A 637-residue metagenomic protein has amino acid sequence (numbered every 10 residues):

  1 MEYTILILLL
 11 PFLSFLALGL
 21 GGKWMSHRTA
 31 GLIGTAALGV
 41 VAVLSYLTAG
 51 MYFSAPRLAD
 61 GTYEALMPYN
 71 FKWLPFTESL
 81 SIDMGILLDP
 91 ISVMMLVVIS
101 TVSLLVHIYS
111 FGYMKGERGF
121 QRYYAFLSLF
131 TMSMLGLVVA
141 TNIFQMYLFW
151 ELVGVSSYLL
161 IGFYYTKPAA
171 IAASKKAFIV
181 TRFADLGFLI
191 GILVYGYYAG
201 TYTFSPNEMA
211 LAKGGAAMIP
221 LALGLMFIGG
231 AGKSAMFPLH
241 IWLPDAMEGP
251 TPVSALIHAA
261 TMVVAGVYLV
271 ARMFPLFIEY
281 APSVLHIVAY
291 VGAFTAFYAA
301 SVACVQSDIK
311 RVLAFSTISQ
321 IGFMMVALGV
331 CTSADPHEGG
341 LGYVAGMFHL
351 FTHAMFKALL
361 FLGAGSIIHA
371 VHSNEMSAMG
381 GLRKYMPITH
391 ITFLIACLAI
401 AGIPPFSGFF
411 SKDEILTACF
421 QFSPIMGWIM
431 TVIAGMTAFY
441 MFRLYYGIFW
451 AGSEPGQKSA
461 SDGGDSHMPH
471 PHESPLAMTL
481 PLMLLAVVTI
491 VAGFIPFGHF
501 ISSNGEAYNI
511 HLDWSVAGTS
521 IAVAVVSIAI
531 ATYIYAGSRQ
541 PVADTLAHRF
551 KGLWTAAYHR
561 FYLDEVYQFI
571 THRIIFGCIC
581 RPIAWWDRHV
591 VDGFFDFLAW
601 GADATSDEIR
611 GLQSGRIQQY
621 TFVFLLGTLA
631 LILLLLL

Functional and structural regions predicted by a protein language model:
M1-L9, M25-L32, L80-V98, G136-F149 (+7 more regions): Membrane-entry segments of alpha-helical transmembrane domains in multi-pass membrane proteins
E2-I5, G21-A125, Y198-A216, R272-F274 (+2 more regions): Transmembrane helix-loop-helix hairpins at membrane boundaries of multipass inner-membrane proteins
L8-K23, L104, A231, A235 (+1 more regions): N-terminal signal-anchor/start-transfer transmembrane helix
H27-V41, A173-D185, R383-T392, H472-A486 (+1 more regions): Alpha-helical transmembrane segments and their helix-start/interface "positive-inside/aromatic belt" motifs in integral
T77-L87, G498-V516, A536-L637: Aromatic-capped, Gly/Pro-kinked transmembrane alpha-helices
L105-M146, V155-D462, M468: Hydrophobic transmembrane alpha-helices and their helix-loop junctions in integral membrane proteins
L398-F410, E414, L485-N504, T571 (+1 more regions): Alpha-helical transmembrane segments and their membrane-interface junctions in multi-pass membrane proteins
M468-I530: Hard-cation-handling environments
